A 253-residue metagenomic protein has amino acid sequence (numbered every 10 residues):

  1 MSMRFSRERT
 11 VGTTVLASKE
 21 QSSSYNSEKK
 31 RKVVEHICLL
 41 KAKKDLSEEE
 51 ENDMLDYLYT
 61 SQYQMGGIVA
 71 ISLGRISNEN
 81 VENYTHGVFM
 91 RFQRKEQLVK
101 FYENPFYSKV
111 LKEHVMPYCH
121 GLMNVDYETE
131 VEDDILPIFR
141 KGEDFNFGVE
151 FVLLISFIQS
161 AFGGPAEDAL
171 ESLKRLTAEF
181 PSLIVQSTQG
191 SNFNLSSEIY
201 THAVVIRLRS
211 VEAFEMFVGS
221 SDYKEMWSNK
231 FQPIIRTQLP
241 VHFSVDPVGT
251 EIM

Functional and structural regions predicted by a protein language model:
M1-H86, Q93-E103, P117-E225, R236-M253: Short S/T/G/P-rich N-terminal loop/turn motif that feeds into the first structured element of a domain
M90, E113-H114: Short, charge-rich binding segments
S108-L111: N-terminal soluble domains immediately following signal/targeting peptides that reside in extracytoplasmic
